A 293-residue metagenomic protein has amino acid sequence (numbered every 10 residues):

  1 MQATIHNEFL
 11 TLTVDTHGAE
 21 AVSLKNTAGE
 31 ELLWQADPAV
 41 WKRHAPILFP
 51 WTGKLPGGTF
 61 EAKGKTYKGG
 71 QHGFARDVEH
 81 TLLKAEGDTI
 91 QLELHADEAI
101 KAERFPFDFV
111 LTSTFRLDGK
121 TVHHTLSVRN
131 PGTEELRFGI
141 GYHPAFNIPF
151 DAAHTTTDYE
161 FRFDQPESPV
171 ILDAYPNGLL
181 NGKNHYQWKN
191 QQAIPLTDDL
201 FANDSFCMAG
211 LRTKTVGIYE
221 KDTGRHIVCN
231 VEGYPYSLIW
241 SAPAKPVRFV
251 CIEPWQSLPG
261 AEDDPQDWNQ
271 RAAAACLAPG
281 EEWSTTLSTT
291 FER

Functional and structural regions predicted by a protein language model:
M1-E8: Short, Gly/Pro- and small/polar-rich lid/capping loops
T11-T66: Acidic-aromatic substrate-binding/catalytic surfaces of carbohydrate-active enzymes
V14, F60-K68, L126, A275-E292: Short Pro-Gly-centered flexible turn/kink motifs
G18, A96-E98, F115-G119, N130-G132 (+4 more regions): Beta-strand elements of well-folded, non-transmembrane domains
G70-G119: Extended, loop-rich substrate-binding clefts of extracytoplasmic carbohydrate-active enzymes
K101-D151: Acidic, contiguous internal or C-terminal segments within carbohydrate-active enzymes that form a structured patch used
I148, A152-E232: Active-site/ligand-binding surface loops and adjacent short beta/alpha elements that line catalytic pockets across
H226-R293: Active-site pocket scaffolds in enzymes
